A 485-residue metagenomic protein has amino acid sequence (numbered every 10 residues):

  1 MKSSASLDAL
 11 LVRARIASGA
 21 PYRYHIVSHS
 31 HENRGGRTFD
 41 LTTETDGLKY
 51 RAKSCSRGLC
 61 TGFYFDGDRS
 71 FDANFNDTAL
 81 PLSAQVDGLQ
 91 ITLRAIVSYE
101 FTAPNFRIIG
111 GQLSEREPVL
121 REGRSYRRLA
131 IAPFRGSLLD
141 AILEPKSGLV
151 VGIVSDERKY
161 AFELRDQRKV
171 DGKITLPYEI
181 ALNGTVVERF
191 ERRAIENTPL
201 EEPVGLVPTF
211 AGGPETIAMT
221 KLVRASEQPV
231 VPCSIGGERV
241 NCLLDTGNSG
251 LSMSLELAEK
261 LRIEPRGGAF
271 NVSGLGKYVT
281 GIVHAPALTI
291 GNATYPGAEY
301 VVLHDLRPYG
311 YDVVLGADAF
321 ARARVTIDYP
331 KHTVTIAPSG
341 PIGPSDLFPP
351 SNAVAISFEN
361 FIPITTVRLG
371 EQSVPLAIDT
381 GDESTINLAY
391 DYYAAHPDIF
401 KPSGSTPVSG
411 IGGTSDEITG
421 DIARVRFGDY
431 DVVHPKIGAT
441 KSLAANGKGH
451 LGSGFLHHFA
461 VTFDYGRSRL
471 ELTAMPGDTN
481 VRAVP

Functional and structural regions predicted by a protein language model:
M1-D77, P208-A211, G250: N-terminal mature ectodomain segment of secretory-pathway/periplasmic proteins
S3-S18, L93-I109: Short, non-transmembrane alpha-helical segments in secretory-pathway proteins
L11-I16, H25-V27, S70, S114-E115 (+4 more regions): Structured N-terminal alpha/beta-domain signature that marks small ligand/cofactor-binding or signaling modules
Y24-I26, F101-R116, Y160, G281: A short, amphipathic edge element
H31-G35, R116-L120, V272: A cross-family detector of function-defining hotspots
L41-E44, L48-K53, D77-A79, V86-T92 (+6 more regions): Pepsin/retropepsin-fold aspartyl endopeptidases
R69-T102: Extended Lys/Arg-rich, glycine-bearing segments that form polyanion-binding/interaction patches within enzyme domains
L138: N-terminal beta-strand motif that seeds the catalytic metal site of vicinal oxygen chelate
